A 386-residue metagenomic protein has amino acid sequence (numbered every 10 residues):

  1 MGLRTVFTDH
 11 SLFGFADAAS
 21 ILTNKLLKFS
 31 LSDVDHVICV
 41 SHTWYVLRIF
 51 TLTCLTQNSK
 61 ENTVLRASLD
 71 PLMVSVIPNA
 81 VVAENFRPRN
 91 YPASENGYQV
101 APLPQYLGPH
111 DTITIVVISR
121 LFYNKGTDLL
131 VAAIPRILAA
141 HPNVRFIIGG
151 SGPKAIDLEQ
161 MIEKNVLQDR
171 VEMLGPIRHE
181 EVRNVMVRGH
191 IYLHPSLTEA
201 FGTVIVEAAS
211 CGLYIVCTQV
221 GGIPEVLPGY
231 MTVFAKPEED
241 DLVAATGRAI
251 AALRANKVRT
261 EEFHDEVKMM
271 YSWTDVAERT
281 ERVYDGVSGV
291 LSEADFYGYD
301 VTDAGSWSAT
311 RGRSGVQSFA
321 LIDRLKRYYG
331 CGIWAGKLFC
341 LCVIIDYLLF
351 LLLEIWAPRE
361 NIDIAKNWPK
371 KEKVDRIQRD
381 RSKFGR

Functional and structural regions predicted by a protein language model:
I38, S94-P135, I147: Conserved donor-binding/catalytic core segment of Leloir-type glycosyltransferases
T43, N58, A80: Carbohydrate-associated surface elements
D157-I177: Nucleotide-activated donor-binding/catalytic signature segment of Leloir-type glycosyltransferases, i.e., the conserved
P176-I177, N184-G189: Short alpha-helical donor nucleotide-sugar binding micro-motif in glycosyltransferases
L197: Aromatic "clamp/platform" in nucleotide-sugar-dependent glycosyltransferases that forms part of the donor/acceptor
Y214-C217: Short hydrophobic beta-strand element within catalytic cores of glycosyltransferases and related nucleotide-activated
P224-A252, K257, T274: Change "using UDP/GDP/dTDP sugars" to "using nucleotide sugars
A255-I333: A charged, aromatic-enriched C-terminal amphipathic alpha-helix characteristic of glycosyltransferases across folds
